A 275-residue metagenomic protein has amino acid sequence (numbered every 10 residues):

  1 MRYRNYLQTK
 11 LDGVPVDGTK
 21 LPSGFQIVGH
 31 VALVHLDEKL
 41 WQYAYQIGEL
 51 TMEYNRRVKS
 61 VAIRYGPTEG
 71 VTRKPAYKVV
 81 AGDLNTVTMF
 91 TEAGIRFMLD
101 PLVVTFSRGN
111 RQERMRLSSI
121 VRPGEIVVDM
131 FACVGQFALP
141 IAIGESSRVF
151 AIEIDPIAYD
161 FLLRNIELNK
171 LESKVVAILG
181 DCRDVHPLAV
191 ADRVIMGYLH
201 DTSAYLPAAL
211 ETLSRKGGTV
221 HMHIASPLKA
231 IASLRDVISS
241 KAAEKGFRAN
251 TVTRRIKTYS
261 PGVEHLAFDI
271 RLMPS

Functional and structural regions predicted by a protein language model:
M1-S275: SAM-dependent transferase fold signal centered on methyltransferase-like domains, encompassing both Class I
